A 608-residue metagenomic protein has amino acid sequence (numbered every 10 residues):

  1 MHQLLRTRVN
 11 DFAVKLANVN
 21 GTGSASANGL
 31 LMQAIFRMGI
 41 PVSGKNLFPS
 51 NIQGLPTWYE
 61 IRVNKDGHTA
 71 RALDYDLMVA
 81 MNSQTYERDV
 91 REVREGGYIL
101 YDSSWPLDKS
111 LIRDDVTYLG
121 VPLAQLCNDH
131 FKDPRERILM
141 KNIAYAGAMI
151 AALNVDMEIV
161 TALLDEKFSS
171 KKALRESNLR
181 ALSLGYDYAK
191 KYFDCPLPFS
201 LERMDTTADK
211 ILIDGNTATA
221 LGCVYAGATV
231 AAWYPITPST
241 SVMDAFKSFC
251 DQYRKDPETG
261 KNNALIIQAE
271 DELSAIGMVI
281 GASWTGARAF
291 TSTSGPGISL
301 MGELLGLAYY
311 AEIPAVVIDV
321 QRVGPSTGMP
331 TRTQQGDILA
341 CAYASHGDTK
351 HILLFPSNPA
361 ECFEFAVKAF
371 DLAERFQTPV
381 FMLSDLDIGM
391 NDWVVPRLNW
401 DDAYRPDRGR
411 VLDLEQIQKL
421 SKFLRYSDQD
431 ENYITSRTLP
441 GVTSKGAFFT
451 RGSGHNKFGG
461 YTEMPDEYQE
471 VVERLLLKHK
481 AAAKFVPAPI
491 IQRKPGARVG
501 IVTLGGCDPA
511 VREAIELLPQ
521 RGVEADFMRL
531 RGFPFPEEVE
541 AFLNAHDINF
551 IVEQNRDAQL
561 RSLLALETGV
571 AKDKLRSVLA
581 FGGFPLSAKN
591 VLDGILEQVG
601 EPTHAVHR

Functional and structural regions predicted by a protein language model:
M1-A226, V230-A232: Active-site cofactor/cluster-binding pocket
R8-V93, V230, T237-Y343, I352-A373 (+1 more regions): Thiamine diphosphate
D11, C127, F168, D194-A208 (+6 more regions): Gly-rich Lys/Arg/Thr-decorated short loops/hinges at beta-loop-alpha junctions or inter-strand turns that position
F48-P49, A181, E202-D205, P238-S241 (+6 more regions): A glycine-rich phosphate-binding loop feature that marks nucleotide/adenosyl-phosphate handling sites
P49-I52, P106-K109, L126-C127, T240 (+6 more regions): Short gly/pro/ser/thr-enriched loop/turn and capping motifs at secondary-structure boundaries
E60, N64, M81-N82, Y118-G120 (+17 more regions): Metallocofactor- and cofactor-centric catalytic cores in central/energy metabolism, strongly enriched
V93-I99, D115-V116, A264, I313 (+2 more regions): A short helix->loop->beta-strand "cap" motif at the edges of active sites that frequently abuts
L212-A220, V224-A226, F365, F370-R608: Flexible, low-complexity linker and terminal segments
